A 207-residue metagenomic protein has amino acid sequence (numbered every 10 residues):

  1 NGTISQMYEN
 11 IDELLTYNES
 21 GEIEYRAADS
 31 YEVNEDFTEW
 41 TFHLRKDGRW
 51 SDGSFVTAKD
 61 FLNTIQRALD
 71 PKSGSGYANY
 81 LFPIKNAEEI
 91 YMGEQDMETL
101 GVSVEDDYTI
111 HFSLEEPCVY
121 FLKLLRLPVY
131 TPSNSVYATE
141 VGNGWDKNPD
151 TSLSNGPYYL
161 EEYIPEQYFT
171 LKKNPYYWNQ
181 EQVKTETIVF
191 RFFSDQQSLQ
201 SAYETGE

Functional and structural regions predicted by a protein language model:
N1, D29, E39-F42, F61-T64 (+4 more regions): Short, well-ordered beta-strand elements
N1-E35, Q66, L153-S154: N-terminal lobe/hinge region of extracytoplasmic solute-binding protein
M7-I11, A28, A58, L62-Q66 (+6 more regions): Extracytoplasmic/secreted envelope proteins and their assembly/folding machinery, especially bacterial periplasmic
E9, R26-A28, E35-F37, M97 (+4 more regions): Extracytoplasmic
L15, E19, R49, Q66-G74 (+5 more regions): Sec-exported extracytoplasmic/periplasmic mature domains
D29-Y80, H111, A202-T205: Aromatic- and charge-enriched surface segment that lines or borders ligand/interaction sites
S73-V136: Surface-exposed binding/hinge segments that line and control ligand-binding clefts or catalytic entry sites
S113-T187, D195-S198: Gly/Pro-rich hinge or "lid" segments in bacterial periplasmic/extracellular proteins
